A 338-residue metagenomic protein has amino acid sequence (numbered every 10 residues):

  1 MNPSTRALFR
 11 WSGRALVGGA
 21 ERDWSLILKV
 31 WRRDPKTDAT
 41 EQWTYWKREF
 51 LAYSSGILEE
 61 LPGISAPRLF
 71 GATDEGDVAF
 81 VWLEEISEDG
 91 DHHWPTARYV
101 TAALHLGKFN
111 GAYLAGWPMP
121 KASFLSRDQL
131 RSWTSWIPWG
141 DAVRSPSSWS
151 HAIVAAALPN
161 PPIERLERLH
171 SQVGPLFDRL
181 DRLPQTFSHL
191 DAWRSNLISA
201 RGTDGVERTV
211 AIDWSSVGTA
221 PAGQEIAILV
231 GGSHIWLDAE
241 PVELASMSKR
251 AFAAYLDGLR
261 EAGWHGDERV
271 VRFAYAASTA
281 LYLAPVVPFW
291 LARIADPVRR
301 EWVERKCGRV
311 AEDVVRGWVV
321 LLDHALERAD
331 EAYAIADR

Functional and structural regions predicted by a protein language model:
M1-D77, A200-T209, E331-R338: Conserved NTP-binding catalytic cores of kinases and kinase-like/nucleotidyltransferase enzymes across multiple kinase
S4-V17, I27, V173-Q224: Active-site acidic catalytic loop and adjacent metal/ATP-binding pocket of ATP-dependent phosphoryl transfer enzymes
T40, D89-R98, W236, P241-V242: Short, polar/flexible loop-turn hinges at active-site or ligand-entry regions and domain interfaces
L51, G223-A262, A280-R299: Active-site activation/catalytic loop segments of kinase-like enzymes and analogous catalytic loops in related
D77-D89: Conserved short submotifs of the Hanks-type protein kinase catalytic core that shape the nucleotide-binding pocket
I86-K108, A115-H189, I198-G205, W302-K306 (+1 more regions): ATP-dependent phospho-/nucleotidyl transfer catalytic cores
G263-L281: All-alpha amphipathic helical-bundle segments outside canonical DNA-binding/catalytic cores that form hydrophobic
A277-R338: ATP/Mg2+ or Mg2+-diphosphate-binding catalytic cores that bind nucleotide phosphates or diphosphates via glycine-rich
